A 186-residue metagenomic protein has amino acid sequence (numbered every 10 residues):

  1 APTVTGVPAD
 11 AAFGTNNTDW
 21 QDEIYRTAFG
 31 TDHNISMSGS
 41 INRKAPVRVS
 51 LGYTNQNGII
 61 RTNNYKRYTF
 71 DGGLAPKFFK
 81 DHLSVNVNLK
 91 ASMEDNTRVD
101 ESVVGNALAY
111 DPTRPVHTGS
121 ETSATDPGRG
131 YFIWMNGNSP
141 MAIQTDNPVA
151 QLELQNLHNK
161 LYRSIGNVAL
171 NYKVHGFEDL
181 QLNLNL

Functional and structural regions predicted by a protein language model:
A1, N17-T18, R26-D71, K80-L83 (+1 more regions): Outer-membrane beta-barrel translocator/receptor signature
A1-N16, I59-I60, T69, G73-I165 (+1 more regions): Surface-exposed loop/interface segments of Gram-negative outer-membrane beta-barrel transport/assembly proteins
W20, I24-Y25, T113: Short clusters of hydrophobic/aromatic residues that line enzyme substrate/ligand-binding pockets
E23, R129-F132, L170: Intrinsically disordered, low-complexity segments enriched in small/polar residues
R26-N42, G52-T54, D146-L186: Outer-membrane beta-barrel transmembrane strands
